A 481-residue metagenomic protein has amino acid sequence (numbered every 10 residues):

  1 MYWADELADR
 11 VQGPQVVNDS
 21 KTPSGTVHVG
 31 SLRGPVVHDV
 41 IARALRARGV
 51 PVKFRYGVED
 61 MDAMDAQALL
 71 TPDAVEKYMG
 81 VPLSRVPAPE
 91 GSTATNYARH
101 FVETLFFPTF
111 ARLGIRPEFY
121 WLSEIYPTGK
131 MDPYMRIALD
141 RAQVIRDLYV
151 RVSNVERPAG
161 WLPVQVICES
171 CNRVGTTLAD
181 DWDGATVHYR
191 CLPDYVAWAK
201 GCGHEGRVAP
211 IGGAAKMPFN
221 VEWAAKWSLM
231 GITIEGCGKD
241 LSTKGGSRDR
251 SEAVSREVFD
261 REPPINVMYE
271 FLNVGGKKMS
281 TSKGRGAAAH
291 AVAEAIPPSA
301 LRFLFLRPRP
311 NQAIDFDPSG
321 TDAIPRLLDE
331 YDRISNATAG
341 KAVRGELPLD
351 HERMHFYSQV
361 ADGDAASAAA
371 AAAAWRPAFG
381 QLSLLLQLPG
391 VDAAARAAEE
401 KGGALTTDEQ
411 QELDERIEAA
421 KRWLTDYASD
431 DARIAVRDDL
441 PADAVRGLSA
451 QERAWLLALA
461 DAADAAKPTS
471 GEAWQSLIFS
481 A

Functional and structural regions predicted by a protein language model:
M1-Q12, V27, K53-R55, R146 (+3 more regions): Basic, alpha-helical terminal appendages of large translation-related enzymes
M1-R146, E156, S251-A253: N-terminal Rossmann-like or analogous alpha/beta NTP/dinucleotide-binding catalytic cores that position adenine
N18-V27, Y120, L229-D240, N273 (+4 more regions): Glycine- and acidic
H28, N172-V174, P297: Conserved adenylation A10 loop of the ANL superfamily
V29, D65-Q67, V150, L178-D181 (+2 more regions): Short, solvent-exposed loop/turn and secondary-structure capping segments
R46, T243-R248, E270-A428: Catalytic adenosine-cofactor/nucleotide-binding cores of aminoacyl-tRNA synthetases and other
I115-M268, N273-A289: Active-site cores that bind ATP or allylic diphosphates and position pyrophosphate for catalysis
L148-N154, M268-Y269, L304-R307, D317-S319 (+2 more regions): Short coil/turn segments at secondary-structure boundaries
